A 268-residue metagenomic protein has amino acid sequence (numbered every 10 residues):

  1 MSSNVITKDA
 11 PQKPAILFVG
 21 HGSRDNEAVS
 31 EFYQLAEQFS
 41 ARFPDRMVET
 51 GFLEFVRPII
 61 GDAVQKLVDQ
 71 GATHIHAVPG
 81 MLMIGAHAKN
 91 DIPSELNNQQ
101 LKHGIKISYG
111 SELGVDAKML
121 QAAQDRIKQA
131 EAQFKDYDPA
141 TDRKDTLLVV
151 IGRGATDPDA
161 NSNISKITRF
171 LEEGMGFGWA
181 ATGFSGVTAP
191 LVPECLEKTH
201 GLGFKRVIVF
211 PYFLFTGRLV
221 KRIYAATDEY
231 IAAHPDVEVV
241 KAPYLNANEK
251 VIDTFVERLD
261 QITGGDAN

Functional and structural regions predicted by a protein language model:
M1-N268: Active-site-proximal alpha-helix that buttresses catalytic centers in soluble enzyme cores
